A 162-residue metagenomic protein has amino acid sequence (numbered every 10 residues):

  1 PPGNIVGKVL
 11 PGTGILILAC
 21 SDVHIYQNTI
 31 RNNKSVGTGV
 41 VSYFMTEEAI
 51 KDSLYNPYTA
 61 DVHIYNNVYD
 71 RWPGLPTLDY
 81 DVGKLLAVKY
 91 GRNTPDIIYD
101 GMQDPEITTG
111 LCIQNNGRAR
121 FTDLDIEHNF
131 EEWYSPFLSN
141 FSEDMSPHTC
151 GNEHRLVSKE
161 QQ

Functional and structural regions predicted by a protein language model:
P1-Q162: Extracellular parallel beta-helix/beta-solenoid repeat domains
